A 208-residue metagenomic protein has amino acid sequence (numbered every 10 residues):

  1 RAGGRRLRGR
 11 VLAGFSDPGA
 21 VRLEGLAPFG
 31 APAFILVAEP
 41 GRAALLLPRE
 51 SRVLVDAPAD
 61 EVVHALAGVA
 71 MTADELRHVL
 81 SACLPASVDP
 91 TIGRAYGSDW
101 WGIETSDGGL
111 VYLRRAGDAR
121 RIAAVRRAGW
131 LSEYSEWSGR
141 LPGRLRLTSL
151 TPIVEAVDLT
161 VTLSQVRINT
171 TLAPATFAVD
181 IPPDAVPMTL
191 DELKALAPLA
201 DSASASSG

Functional and structural regions predicted by a protein language model:
R1-G3: A short, Trp-centered hydrophobic/proline-enriched beta-strand micro-motif
R5-G9, F34-A38, G129-W130, E155: Amphipathic hydrophobic-ligand
R5-L12, P18, S138: Beta-strand-dominated lipid-handling architectures at cellular/organellar boundaries
S16-E75: An acidic-aromatic
F29-A33, A86, L110: Short beta-strands and strand-coil junctions in structured, solvent-facing domains, enriched
A57-E61, A65-A95, I181, A185-S207: C-terminal low-complexity, charged extensions that often adopt amphipathic alpha-helices
I92-L196: Gly/Pro-enriched, hydrophobic low-complexity segments that function as extracytoplasmic propeptides/linkers
